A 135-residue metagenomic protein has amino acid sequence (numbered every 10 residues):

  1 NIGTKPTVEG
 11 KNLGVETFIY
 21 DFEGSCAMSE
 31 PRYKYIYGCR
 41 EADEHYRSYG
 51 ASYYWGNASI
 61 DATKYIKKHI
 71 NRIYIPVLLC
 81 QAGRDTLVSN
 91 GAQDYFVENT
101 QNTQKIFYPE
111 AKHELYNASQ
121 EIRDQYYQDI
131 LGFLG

Functional and structural regions predicted by a protein language model:
N1-S48: Alpha/beta-hydrolase-fold enzymes
R47, D85, I122: Glycine-/small-residue-rich active-site loops that bind phosphorylated ligands and cofactors
G50-H69: Active-site nucleophile elbow and catalytic-triad environment of alpha/beta-hydrolase enzymes
I73, L79-Q81, D85: Short beta-strand/loop motif that positions the catalytic acidic residue of the alpha/beta-hydrolase fold
I75, S89-E98: Short alpha-helix in the alpha/beta-hydrolase fold that links the catalytic acid
V77, T103-Q104: Short, conserved active-site loop motifs that form the nucleotide-linked donor/cofactor pocket
Q104-G135: Catalytic active-site module of serine/aspartate enzymes centered on a nucleophile-bearing elbow/loop
